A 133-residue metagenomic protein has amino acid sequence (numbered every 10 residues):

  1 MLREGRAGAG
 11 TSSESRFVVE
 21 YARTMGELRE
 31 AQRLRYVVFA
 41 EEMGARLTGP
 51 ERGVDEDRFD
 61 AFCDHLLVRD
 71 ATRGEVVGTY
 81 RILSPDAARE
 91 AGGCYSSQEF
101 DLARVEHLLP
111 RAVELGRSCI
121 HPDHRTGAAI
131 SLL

Functional and structural regions predicted by a protein language model:
M1-R3: Intrinsically disordered, serine/threonine/proline
G5-A9, A112: Active-site-adjacent bridging/hinge elements
G8-V77, R81-S84: Short amphipathic alpha-helix that is part of the acyltransferase structural core
P85-L133: Acyl-donor binding region in acyl/amide transferases
